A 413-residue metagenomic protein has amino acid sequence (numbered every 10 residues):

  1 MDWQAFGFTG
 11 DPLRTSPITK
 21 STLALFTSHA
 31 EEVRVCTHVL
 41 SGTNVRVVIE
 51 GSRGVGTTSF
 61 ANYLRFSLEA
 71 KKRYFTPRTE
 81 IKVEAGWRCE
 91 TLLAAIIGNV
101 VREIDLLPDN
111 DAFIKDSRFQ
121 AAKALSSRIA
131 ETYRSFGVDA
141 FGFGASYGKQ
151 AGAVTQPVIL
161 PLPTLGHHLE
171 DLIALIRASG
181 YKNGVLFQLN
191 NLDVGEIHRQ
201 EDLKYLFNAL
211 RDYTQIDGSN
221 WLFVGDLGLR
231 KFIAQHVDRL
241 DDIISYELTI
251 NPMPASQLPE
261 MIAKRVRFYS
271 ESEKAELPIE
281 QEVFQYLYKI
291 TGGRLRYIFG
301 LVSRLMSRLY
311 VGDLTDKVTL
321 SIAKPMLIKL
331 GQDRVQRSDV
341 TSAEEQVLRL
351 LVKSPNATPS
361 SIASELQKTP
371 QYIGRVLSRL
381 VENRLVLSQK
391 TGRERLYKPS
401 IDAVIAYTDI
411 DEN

Functional and structural regions predicted by a protein language model:
M1-K72: Walker A/P-loop-proximal flanking segment of P-loop NTPase domains
S41-V185, L189, G195-H198, V381: P-loop NTPase nucleotide-binding core
H167-Y288, V311: The catalytic "switch" region of P-loop NTPases
R267-E271, L277-Q332: Amphipathic alpha-helical "lid/sensor" segments that cap RecA-like P-loop NTPase cores
Q285, S360, S378: Residues within the helices of the helix-turn-helix
R337-A357, S364: Short amphipathic alpha-helical interface segments
Q367-N383, S388-R393: Short amphipathic alpha-helical interaction segments
T391-N413: Short, cationic-aromatic polyanion-contact patches
